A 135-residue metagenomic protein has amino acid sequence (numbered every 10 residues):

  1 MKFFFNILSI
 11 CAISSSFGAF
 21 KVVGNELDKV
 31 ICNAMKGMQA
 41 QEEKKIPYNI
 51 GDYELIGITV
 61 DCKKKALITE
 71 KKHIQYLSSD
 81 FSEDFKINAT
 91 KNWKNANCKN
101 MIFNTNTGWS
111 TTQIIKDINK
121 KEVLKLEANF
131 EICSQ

Functional and structural regions predicted by a protein language model:
M1-A19: Classical Sec-dependent N-terminal signal peptides that target proteins to the secretory pathway
L8-I10, G24, T90, K125: Residues at the start of alpha-helices and the adjacent loop-to-helix junctions
C11, K71-S78, E83: Charged/polar interaction segments and conserved charged motifs
S15, Q41-K45, A96, N100: Solvent-exposed amphipathic alpha-helical surface segments
V22-I31, G37-A66, E70-Y76, F103-Q135: Polar/charged, Gly/Pro-rich intrinsically disordered segments
F81-T105: Short, non-transmembrane amphipathic alpha-helical segments
